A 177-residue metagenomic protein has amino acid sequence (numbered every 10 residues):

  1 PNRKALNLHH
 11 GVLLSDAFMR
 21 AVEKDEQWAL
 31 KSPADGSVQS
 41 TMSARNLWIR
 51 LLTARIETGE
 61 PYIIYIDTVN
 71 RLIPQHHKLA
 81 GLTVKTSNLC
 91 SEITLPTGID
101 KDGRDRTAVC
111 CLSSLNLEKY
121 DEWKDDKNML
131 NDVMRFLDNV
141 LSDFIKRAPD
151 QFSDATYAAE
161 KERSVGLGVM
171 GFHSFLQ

Functional and structural regions predicted by a protein language model:
P1-L115, Y120-E122, F152-T156: Active-site cavity-forming subdomains of large catalytic enzyme subunits
W48-L51, R55, L112, V133-L141 (+1 more regions): Short alpha-helical scaffolding segments that buttress acidic/His motifs in well-ordered protein cores
R104, D125, M129, Y157-S164: Non-transmembrane, amphipathic alpha-helical segments
S114-L130, F175-L176: Alpha-helical support elements that line or immediately flank enzyme active sites and cofactor-binding pockets
F136-K146, T156-Q177: Core structural elements
P149: Active-site-proximal segment of RNA-dependent polymerases
